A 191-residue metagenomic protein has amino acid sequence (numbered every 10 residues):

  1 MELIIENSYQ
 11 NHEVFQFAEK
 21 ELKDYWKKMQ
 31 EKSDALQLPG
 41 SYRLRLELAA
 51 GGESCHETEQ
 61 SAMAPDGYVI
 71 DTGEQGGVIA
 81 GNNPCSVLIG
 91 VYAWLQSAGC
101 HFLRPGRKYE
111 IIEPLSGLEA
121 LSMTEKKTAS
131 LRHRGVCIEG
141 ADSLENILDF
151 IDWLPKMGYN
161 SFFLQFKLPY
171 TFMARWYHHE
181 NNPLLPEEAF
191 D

Functional and structural regions predicted by a protein language model:
M1-F15, G40-A50, V78-I79, G135-E139: Short hydrophobic beta-strand segments
E2, A18-E21, Y25, S61-G67 (+1 more regions): Feature activates predominantly on carbohydrate-active enzymes
N7-K23, G51-Q60, S86: Short, structured coil/loop segments at alpha-helix boundaries
Q10-E13, E31, Q37, Y92 (+2 more regions): Glycine-centered secondary-structure boundary/capping sites
K23, K27-P39: A short, well-structured beta->alpha microelement
Q30, A50-G52, F172-H178: Short regulatory "switch" loops immediately downstream of catalytic or recognition motifs within protein catalytic
D34-A62: Short, well-ordered secondary-structure micro-motifs within conserved domains or adaptor modules
